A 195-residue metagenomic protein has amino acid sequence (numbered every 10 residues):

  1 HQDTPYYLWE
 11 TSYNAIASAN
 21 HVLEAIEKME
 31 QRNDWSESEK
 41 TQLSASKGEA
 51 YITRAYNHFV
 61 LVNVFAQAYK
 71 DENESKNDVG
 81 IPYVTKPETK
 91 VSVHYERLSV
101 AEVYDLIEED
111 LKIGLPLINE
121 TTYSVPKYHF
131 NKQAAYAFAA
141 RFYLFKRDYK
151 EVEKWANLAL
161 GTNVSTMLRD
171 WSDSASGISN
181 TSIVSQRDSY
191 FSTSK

Functional and structural regions predicted by a protein language model:
H1-F65, L98, L115-I118: Conserved, well-structured interaction surfaces
E27, V62-Y69, T122-Y123, F145-D148: Short coil/turn linking the two alpha-helices of tandem helical-hairpin repeats
N33-T41, V64-A101, D105: Short coil/linker segments at helix-helix boundaries
N57, A140-F142: Residue-level signature for tetratricopeptide repeat
R147, E151-K195: Hydrophobic-face positions in mid-chain alpha helices that act as interaction patches
